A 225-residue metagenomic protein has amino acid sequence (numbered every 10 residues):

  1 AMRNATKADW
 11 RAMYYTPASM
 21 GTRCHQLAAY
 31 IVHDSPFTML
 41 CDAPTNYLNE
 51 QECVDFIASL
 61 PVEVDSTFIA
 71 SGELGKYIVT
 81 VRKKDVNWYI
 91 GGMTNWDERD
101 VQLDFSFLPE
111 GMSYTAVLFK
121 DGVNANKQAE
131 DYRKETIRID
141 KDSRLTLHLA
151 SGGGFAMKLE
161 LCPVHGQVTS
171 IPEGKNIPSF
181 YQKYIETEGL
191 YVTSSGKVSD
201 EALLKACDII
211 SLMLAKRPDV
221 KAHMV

Functional and structural regions predicted by a protein language model:
A1-P44, A70: Glycan-recognition surfaces
V32, I90, G152: Conserved, mostly hydrophobic/aromatic
D42-Y89, N126-E130: Glycan-recognition and catalytic regions of carbohydrate-active enzymes
L74-E110, F155-A156: Carbohydrate-binding surface patches
L108-G122: Solvent-exposed beta-hairpin/edge-strand motifs
L118-D142: Solvent-exposed beta-strand/loop surfaces of large extracellular or lumenal domains
T136-C162: C-terminal beta-strand-rich structural cap/linker in extracellular carbohydrate-active enzymes
P163-V225: A metal-dependent hydrolase signature that marks the N-terminal structural subdomain at the beginning of catalytic folds
